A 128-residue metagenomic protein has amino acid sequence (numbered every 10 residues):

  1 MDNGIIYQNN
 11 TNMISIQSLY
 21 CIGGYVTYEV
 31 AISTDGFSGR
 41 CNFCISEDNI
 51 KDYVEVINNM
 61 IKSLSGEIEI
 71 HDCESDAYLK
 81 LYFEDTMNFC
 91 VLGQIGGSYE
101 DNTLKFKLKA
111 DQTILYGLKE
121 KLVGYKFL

Functional and structural regions predicted by a protein language model:
M1-I22, V26-T34, G39, F43 (+1 more regions): Charged, alpha-helix-forming regions
S18-E29, Y78-S98: Intrinsic, low-complexity N-terminal interaction/targeting segments
Y20-I22, C44-I50, Q112-T113: A short, sequence-level motif marking secondary-structure junctions
T34-G36, E47, I95-G97, A110-Q112: Beta-strand elements of well-folded, non-transmembrane domains
S38-I45, T103-L108: A short, exposed loop/beta-hairpin motif centered on an aromatic-Gly-Thr core
Y53, I57, L118: Short, structured motif recognition centered on aromatic/hydrophobic residues
K62-D76, F127-L128: Short glycine-rich, low-complexity/disordered patches
S98-L128: Mixed-charge, glycine-accented linear interaction segment located at domain edges/termini
